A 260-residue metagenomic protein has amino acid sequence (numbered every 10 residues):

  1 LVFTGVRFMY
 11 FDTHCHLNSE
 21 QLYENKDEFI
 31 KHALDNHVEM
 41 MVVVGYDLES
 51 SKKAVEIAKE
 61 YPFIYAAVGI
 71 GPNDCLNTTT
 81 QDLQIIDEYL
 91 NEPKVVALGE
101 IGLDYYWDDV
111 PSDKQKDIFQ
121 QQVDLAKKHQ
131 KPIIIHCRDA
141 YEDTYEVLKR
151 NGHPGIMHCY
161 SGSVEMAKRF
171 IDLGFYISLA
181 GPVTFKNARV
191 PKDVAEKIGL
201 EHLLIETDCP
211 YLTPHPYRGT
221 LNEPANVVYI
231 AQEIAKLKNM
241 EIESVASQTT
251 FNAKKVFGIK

Functional and structural regions predicted by a protein language model:
V2-K260: Mid-domain alpha/beta scaffold segments of enzyme catalytic cores
